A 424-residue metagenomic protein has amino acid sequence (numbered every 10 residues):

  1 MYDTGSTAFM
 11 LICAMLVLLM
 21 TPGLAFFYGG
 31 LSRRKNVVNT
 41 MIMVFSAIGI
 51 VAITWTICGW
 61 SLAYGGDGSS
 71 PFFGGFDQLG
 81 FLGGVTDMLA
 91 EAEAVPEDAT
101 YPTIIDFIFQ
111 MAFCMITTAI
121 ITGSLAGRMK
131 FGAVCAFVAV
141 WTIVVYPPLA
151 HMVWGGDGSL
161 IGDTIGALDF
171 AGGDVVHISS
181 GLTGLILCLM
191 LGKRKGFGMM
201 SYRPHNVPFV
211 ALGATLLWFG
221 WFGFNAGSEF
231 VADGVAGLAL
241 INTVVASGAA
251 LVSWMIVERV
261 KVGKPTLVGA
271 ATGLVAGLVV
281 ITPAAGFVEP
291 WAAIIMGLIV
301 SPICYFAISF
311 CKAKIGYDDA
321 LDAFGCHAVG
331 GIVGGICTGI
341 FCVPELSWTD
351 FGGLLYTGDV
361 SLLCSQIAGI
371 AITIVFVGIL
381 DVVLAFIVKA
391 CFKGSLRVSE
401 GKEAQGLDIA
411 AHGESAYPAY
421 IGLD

Functional and structural regions predicted by a protein language model:
M1-D424: Glycine- and aromatic-enriched membrane alpha-helices
